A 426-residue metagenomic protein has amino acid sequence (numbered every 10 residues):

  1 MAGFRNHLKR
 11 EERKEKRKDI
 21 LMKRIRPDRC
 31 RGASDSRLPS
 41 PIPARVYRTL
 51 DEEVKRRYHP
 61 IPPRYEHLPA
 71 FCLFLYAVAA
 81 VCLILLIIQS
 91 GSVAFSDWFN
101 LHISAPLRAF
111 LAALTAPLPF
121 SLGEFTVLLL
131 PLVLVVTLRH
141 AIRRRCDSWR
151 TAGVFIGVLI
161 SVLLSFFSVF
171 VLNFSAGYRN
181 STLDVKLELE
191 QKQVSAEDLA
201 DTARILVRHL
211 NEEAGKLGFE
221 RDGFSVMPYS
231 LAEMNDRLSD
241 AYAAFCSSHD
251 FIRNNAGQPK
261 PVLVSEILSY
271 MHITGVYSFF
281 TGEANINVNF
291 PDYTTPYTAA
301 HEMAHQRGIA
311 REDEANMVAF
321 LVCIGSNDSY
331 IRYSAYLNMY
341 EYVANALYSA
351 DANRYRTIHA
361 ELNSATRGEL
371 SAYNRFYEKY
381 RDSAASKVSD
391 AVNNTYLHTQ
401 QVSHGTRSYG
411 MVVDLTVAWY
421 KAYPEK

Functional and structural regions predicted by a protein language model:
A80-A141: Membrane-embedded alpha-helical segments of integral membrane proteins
L129-I160: Cytosolic-side transmembrane helix boundary signature
V136, G153-T182: Transmembrane alpha-helices and immediately adjacent membrane-cytoplasm interface residues in multi-pass integral
S175-A243: Membrane-interface segments at or immediately adjacent to transmembrane helices that form the boundary between
G218-V288, D292: Auxiliary, metal-adjacent structural segments of Zn-dependent hydrolase domains
Y297-I309, N316, F320: Active-site recognition of the HExxH zinc-binding catalytic motif
R311-L337: Post-HEXXH active-site segment of zinc metalloproteases
R367-K426: Pan-zinc metallopeptidase signature
